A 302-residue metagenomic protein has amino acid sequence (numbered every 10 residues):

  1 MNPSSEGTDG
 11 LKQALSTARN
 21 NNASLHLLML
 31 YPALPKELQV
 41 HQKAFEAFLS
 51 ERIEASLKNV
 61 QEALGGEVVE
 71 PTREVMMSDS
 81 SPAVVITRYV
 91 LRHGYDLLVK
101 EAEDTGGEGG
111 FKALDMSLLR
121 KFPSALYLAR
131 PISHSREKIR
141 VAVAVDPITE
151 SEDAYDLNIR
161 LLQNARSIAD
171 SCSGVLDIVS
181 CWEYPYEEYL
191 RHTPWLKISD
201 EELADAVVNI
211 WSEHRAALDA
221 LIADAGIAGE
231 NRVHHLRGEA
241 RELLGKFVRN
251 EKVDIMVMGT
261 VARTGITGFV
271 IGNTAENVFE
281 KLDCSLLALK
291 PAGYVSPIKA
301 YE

Functional and structural regions predicted by a protein language model:
M1-A44, A142-D200, A223, K281: Small/aliphatic-rich secondary-structure junction motif
G10, I53-S56, L157, L161 (+3 more regions): Hydrophobic alpha-helical membrane-association signature
A14, I86, A165, L244 (+1 more regions): Aromatic/hydrophobic pocket-lining residues that form π-stacking "cages" and hydrophobic walls in ligand
H26-L28, T72-M76, Y127, D177-V179 (+3 more regions): General small-molecule cofactor/ligand-binding pocket signal
A44, E62-L98, I222-M256, T264 (+1 more regions): Structural beta-alpha unit
A44-A55, E150, D200-E213: A short acidic, glycine-rich active-site loop that binds or catalyzes chemistry on phosphate/adenosine moieties
T87-E137, K246-K299: Gly/Ser-rich helix-loop-strand patches that form or flank binding pockets for ribonucleotide-derived cofactors
Y186-H214, L218, G226-I227: Flexible internal linker/loop segments at domain or repeat junctions
